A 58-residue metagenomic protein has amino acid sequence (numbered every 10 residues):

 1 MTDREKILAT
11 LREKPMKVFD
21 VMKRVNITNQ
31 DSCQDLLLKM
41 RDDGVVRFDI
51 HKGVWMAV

Functional and structural regions predicted by a protein language model:
M1, F48-V58: Short, cationic-aromatic polyanion-contact patches
M1-L8: Short, leucine-enriched amphipathic alpha-helices that occur as contiguous helical runs
L8-L11, L36-L37: Generic leucine side-chain signal with a strong bias for well-ordered alpha-helical environments
L11-K17: Short capping segments at the starts of secondary-structure elements
D20-V25: A short acidic, leucine-rich amphipathic alpha-helix
T28-K39: Short amphipathic alpha-helical interaction segments
G44: Glycine-centered, phosphate/nucleic-acid-interacting loop/turn motifs that mediate DNA/RNA or nucleotide
